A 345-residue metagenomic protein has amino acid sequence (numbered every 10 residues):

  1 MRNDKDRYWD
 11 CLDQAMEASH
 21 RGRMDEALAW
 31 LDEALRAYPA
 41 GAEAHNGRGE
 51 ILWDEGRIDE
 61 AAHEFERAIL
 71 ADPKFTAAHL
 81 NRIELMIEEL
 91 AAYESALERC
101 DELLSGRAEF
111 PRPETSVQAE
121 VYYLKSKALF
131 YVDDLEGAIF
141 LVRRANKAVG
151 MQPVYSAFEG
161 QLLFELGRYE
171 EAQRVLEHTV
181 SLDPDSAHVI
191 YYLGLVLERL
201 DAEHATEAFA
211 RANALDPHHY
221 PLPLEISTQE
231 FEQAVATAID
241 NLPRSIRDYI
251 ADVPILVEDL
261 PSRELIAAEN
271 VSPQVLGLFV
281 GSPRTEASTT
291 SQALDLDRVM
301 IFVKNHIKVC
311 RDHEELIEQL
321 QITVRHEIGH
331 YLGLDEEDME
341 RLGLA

Functional and structural regions predicted by a protein language model:
N3, A37, A71, G106 (+6 more regions): Structural marker of alpha-solenoid helical repeat scaffolds
M16, E50, E84-L85, K127 (+2 more regions): Residue-level recognition of tetratricopeptide repeat
S19, N46, W53, I87-E88 (+3 more regions): Position-specific recognition of the canonical hydrophobic site in helix A of tetratricopeptide repeat
E102-G106, S181-A187, Y191, L195-P221: TPR/TPR-like (Sel1-like) alpha-helical repeat modules
